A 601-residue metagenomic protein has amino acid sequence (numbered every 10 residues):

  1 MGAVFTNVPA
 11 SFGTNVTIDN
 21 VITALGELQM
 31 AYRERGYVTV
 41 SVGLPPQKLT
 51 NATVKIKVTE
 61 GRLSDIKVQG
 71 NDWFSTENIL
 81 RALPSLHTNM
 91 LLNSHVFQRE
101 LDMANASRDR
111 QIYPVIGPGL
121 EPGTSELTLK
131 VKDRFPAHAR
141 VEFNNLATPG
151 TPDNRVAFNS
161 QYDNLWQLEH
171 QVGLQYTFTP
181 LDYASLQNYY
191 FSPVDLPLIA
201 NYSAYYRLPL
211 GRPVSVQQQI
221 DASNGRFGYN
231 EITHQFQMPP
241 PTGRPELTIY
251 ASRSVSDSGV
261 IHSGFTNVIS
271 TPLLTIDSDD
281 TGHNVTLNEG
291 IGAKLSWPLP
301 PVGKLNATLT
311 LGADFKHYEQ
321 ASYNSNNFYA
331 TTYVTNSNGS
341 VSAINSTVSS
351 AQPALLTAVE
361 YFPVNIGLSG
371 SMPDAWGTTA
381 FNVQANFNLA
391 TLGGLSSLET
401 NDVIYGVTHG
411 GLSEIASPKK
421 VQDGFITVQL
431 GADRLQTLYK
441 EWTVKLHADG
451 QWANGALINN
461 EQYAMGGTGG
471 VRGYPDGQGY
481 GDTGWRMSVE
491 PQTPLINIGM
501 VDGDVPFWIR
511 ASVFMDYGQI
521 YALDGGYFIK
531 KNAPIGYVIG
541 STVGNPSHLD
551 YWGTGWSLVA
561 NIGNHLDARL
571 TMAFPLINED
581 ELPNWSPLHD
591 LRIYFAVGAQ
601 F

Functional and structural regions predicted by a protein language model:
M1-A147, D153, N159, Q175-L196 (+3 more regions): Periplasmic polypeptide-binding modules associated with outer-membrane biogenesis and secretion
I18-D19, M90, N145-T151, A184 (+8 more regions): Outer-membrane beta-barrel domain signature
S107, P122, P149-D153, D195-N201 (+10 more regions): Transmembrane beta-barrel outer-membrane domains
D109, R134-P136, L165-Q167, I199 (+11 more regions): Outer-membrane beta-barrel channels and translocator barrels
I116, V141-N145, V172-F178, I220 (+8 more regions): Transmembrane beta-barrel strands of outer-membrane/channel proteins
V131, Y162-N164, L208, M238-P240 (+7 more regions): Residue-level signature of outer-membrane beta-barrel architecture
V216-N459: Transmembrane beta-strand segments of outer-membrane beta-barrel domains in Gram-negative and organellar OMPs
N401-F601: C-terminal transmembrane beta-barrel domains of outer membrane proteins
